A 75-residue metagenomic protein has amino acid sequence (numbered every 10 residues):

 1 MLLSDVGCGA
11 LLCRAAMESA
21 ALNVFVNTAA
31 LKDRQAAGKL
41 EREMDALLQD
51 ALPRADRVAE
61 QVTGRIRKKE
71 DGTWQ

Functional and structural regions predicted by a protein language model:
M1-Q75: A structural signal for small-residue-enriched, beta-sheet-centric alpha/beta enzyme cores and oligomeric scaffold folds
